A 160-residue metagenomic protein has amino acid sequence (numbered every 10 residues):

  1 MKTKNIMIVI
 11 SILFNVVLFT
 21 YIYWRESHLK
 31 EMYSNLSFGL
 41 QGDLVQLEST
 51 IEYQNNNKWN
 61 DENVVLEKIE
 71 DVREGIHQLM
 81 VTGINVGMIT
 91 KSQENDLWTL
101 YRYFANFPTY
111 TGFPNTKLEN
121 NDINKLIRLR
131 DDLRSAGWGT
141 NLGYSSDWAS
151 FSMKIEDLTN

Functional and structural regions predicted by a protein language model:
M1-N15, F19: N-terminal Sec-pathway targeting helices
I10-I12, Y23, H77-G83: Hydrophobic alpha-helical transmembrane segments and immediately flanking/interface helices in integral membrane
N15-G39: Transmembrane signal-anchor/signal-peptide helices with a preference for the extracytoplasmic
Y33, T90, T116-E119: Ser/Thr-centered flexible coil motifs
Y33-I51: Short extracytoplasmic/periplasmic juxtamembrane "stem" segments immediately C-terminal to an N-terminal membrane anchor
T50-P108, D122-K154: Alpha-helical segments in soluble extracytoplasmic regions
F113-K125: Cytosolic/nucleoplasmic, non-transmembrane interface domains of endomembrane and organelle-membrane proteins
I155-N160: Short acidic DE-rich linear segments
